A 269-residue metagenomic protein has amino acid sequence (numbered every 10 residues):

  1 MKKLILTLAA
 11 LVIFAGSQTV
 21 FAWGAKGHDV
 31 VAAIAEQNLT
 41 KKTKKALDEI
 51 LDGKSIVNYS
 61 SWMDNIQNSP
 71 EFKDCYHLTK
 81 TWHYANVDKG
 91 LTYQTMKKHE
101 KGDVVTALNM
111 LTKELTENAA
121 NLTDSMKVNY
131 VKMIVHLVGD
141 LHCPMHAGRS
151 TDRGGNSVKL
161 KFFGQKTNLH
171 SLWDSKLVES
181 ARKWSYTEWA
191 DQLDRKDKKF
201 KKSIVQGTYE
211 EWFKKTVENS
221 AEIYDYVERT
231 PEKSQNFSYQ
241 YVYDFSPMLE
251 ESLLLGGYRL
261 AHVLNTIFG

Functional and structural regions predicted by a protein language model:
M1-A25, G269: Bacterial Sec-dependent N-terminal signal peptides
F21-L137, P144, R149-G269: N-terminal, motif-rich segments that launch catalysis or mediate targeting to/interaction with membranes, typified by
